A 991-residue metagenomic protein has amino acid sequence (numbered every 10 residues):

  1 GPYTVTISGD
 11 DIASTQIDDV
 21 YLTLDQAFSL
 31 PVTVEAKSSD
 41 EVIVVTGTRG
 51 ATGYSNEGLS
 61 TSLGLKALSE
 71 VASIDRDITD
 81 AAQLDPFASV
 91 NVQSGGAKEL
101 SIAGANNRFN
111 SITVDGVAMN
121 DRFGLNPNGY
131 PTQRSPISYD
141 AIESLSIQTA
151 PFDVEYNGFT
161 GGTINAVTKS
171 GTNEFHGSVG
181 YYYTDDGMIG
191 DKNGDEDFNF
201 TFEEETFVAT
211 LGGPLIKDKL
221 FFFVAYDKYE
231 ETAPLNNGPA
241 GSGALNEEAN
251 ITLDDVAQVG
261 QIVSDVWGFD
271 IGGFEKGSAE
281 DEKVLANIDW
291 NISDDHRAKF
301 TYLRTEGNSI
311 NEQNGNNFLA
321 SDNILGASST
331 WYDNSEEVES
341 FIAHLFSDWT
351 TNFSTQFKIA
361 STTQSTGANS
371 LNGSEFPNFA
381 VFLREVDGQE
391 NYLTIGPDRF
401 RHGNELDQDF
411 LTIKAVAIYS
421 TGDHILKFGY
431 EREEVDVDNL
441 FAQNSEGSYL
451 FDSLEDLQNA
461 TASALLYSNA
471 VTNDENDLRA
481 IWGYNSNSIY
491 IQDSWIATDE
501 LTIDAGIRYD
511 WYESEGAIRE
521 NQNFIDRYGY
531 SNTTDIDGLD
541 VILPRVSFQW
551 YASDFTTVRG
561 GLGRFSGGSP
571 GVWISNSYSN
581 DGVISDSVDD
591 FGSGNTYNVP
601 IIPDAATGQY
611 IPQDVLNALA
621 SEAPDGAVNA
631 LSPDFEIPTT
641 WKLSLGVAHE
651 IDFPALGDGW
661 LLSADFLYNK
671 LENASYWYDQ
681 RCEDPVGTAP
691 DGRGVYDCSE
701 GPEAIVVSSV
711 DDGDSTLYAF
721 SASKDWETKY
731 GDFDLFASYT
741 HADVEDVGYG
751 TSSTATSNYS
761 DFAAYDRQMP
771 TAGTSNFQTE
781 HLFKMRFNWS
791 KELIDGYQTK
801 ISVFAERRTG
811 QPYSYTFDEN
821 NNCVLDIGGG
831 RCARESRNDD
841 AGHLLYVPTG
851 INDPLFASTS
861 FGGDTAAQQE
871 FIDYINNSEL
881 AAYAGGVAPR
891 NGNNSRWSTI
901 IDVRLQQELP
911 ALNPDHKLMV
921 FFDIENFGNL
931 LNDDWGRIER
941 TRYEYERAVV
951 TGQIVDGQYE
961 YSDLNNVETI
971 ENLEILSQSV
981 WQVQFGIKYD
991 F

Functional and structural regions predicted by a protein language model:
P2-D18, F87, A118, E248-Q258 (+1 more regions): A short, solvent-exposed loop/turn motif at the edges and junctions of modular extracellular/periplasmic domains
D11-P31, E41-S170, E204, Y229: Periplasmic N-terminal accessory/gating domains of Gram-negative outer-membrane beta-barrel systems
V154-N157, G171-H176, I216-K219, D295 (+8 more regions): Short loop/turn motifs that connect adjacent beta-strands in outer-membrane beta-barrel proteins
H176, F200-N311, D333-S361, P544: Transmembrane beta-barrel wall of Gram-negative outer-membrane proteins
E280, D294-Q492, D526-Y530, A689-P690 (+1 more regions): Replace "related TpsB outer-membrane translocases also match" with "some related outer-membrane beta-barrels such as
A517-L543, F548-D711, S836, G842-H843 (+5 more regions): Solvent-exposed loop/turn elements at secondary-structure boundaries
G608, P612-N617, K800-L912, M919 (+1 more regions): Extracytoplasmic gating/loop element in the C-terminal half of outer-membrane beta-barrel translocons and assembly
G659-S814: Gram-negative outer-membrane beta-barrel transporters
